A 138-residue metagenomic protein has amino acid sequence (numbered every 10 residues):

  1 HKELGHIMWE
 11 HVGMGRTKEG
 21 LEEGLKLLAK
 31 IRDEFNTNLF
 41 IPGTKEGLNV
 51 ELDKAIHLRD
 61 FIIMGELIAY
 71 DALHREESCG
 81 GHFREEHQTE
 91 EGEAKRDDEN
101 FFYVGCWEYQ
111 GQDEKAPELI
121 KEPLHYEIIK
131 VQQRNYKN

Functional and structural regions predicted by a protein language model:
H1-N138: Glycine- and aromatic-enriched mobile tails/lids
